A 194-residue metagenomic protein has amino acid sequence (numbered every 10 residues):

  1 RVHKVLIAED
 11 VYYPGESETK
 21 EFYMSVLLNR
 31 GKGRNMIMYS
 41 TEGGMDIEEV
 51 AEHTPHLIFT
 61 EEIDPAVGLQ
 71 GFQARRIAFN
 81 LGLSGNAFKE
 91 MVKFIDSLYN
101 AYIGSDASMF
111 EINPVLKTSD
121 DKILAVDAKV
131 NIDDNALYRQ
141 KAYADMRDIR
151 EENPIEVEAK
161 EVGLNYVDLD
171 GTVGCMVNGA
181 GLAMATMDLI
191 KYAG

Functional and structural regions predicted by a protein language model:
R1-H3, D10-I112, L116-G194: ATP-dependent carboxylate/acyl-activation modules
